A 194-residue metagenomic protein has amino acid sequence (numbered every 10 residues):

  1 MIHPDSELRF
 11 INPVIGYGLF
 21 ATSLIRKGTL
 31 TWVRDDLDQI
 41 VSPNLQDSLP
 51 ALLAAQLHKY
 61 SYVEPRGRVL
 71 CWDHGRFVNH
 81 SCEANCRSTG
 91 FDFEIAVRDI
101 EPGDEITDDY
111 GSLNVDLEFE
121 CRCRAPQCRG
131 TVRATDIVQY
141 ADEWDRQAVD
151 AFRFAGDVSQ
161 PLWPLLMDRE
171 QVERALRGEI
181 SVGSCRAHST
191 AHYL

Functional and structural regions predicted by a protein language model:
M1-N85: Catalytic cores of histone-lysine modification enzymes
S81-L194: C-terminal SET catalytic tail plus cysteine-rich post-SET Zn-binding segment of SAM-dependent SET-domain
